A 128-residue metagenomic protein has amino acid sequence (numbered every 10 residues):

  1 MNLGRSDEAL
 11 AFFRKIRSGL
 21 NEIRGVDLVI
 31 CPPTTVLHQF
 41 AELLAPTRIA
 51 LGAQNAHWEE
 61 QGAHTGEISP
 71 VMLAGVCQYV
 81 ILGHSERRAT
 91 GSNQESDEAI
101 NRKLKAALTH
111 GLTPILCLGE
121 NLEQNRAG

Functional and structural regions predicted by a protein language model:
M1-G128: Active-site loop-to-helix "anion-binding N-cap" substructures in soluble metabolic enzymes
